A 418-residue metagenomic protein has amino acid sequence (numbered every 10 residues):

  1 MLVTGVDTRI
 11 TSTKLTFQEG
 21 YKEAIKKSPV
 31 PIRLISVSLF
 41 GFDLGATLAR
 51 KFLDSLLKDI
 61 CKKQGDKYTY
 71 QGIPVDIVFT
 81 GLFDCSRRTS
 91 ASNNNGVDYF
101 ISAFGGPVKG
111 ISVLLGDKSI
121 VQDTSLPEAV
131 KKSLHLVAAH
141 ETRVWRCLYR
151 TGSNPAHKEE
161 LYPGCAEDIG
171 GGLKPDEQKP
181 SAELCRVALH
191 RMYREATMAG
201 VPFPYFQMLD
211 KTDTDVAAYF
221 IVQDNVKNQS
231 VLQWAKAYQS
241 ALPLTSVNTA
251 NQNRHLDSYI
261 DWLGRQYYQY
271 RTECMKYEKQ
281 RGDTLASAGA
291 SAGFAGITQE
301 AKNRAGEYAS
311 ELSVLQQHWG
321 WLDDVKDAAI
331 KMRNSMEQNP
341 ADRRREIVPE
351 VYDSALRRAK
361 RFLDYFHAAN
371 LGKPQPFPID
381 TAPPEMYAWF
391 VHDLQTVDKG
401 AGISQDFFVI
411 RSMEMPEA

Functional and structural regions predicted by a protein language model:
M1-A418: Active-site- or binding-pocket-proximal scaffold segments within functional domains
